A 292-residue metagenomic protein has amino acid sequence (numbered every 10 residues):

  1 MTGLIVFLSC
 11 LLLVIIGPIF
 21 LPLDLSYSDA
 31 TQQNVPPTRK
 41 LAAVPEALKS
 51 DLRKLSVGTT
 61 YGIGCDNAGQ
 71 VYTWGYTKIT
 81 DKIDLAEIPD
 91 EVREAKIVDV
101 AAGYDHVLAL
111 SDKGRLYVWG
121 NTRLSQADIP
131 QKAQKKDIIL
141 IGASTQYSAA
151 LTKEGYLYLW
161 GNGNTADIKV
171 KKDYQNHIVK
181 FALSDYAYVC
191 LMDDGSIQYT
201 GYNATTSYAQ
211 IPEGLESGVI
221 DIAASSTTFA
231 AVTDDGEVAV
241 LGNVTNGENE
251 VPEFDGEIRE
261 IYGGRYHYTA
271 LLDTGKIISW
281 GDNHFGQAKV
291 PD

Functional and structural regions predicted by a protein language model:
M1-T60, C65-Q70, Y76-T77, D99-A101: Gly/Trp-centered helix-boundary motif
L23, V44, L48, Y72-E91 (+6 more regions): Short glycine/serine- and acidic-residue-enriched loop/turn motifs that recur at repeat junctions
T60, G69, Y104-D105, G114 (+8 more regions): Short coil/turn segments that connect the beta-strands within blades of beta-propeller domains
Y61-G64, T73, H106-A109, V118 (+8 more regions): Conserved core positions of repeat-based scaffolds
N67, D112, T122, K153 (+7 more regions): Conserved strand-to-loop turn within each blade of WD40 beta-propeller repeats
I97-D99, D137-A143, H177-S184, G218-D221 (+2 more regions): Repeated scaffold domains used in trafficking and secretory/extracellular systems, primarily beta-propellers
V98-R123, I139-A150, Y156, A182 (+1 more regions): A generic tandem-repeat structural signature
